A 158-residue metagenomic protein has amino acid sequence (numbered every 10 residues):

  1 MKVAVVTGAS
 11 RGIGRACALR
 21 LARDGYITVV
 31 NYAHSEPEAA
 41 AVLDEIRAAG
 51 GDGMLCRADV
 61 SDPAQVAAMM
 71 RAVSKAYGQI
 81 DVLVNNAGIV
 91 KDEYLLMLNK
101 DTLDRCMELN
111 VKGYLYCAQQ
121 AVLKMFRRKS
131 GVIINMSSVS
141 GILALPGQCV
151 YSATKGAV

Functional and structural regions predicted by a protein language model:
S10-R11: Conserved glycine-rich cofactor-binding loop
Y26-A40: Conserved glycine-rich Rossmann-like NAD(P)H-binding loop of the short-chain dehydrogenase/reductase
E36-P37, R57-M69, K100: The beta1-alpha1 cofactor-binding region of Rossmann-like NAD(H)/NADP(H)-dependent oxidoreductases
Y94-L95, T102-M107: Substrate-binding pocket helix/loop in short-chain dehydrogenase/reductase
L96, L143-C149: Active-site loop immediately N-terminal to the catalytic Tyr-X3-Lys motif of short-chain dehydrogenase/reductase
A118, T154: Active-site helix of classical SDR
S138: Residue(s) in the substrate-gating loop at a strand-loop-helix junction that position the organic substrate next
